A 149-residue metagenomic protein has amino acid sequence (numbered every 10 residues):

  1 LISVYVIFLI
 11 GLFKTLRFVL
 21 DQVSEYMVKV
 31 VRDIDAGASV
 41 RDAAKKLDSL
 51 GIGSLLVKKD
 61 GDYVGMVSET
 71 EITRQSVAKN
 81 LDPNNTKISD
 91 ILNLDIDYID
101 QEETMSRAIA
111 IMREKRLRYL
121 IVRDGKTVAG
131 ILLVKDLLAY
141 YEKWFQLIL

Functional and structural regions predicted by a protein language model:
I2-F8: Extreme N-terminal basic, low-complexity initiation segments that serve as generic localization/processing leaders
L9-F13, S39-A43, S54-D60, T73-K79: Short, functional N-terminal and low-complexity linear motifs
G11-V30, S68-Y98, E102-R113, V128-L149: Tandem CBS (Bateman) regulatory domains
D33-G51, K58, Y98-R116, R123 (+1 more regions): The conserved cystathionine-beta-synthase
L47-L50, L55-E71, M112, L120-K135: A glycine-centered beta-loop-beta connector
